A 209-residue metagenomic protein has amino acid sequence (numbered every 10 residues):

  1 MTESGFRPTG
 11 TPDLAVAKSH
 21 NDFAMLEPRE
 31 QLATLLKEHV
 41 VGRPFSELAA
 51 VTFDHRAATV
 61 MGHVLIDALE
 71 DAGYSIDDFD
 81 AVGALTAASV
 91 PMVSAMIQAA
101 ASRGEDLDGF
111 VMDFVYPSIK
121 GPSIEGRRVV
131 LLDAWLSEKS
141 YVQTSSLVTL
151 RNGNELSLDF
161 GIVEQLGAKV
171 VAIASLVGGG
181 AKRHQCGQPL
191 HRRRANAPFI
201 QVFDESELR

Functional and structural regions predicted by a protein language model:
M1-R209: PRPP-associated nucleotide enzymes
